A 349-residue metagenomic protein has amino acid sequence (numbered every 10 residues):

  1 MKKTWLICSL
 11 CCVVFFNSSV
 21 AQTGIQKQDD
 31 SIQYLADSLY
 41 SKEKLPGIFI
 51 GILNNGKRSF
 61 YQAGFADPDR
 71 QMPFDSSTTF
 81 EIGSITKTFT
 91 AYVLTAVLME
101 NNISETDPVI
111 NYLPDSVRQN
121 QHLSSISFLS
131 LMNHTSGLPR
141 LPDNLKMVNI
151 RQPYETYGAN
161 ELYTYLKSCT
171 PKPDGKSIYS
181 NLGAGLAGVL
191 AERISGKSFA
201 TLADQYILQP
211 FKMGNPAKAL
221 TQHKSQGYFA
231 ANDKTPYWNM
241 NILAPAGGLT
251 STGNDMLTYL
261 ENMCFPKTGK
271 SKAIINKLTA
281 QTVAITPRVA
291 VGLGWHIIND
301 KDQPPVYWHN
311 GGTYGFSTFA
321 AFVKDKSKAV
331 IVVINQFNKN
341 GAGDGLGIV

Functional and structural regions predicted by a protein language model:
M1-K27: Bacterial Sec-dependent N-terminal signal peptides
Q22-G64, E192-K197, T201-Q205, Q209 (+1 more regions): Catalytic loop of the DD-peptidase/beta-lactamase superfamily, centered on the K-T-G motif and neighboring
I50, N55-K57, E81-S104, P108 (+6 more regions): Alpha-helical scaffold elements that line and support the substrate/ligand-binding pocket of soluble hydrolases
S59-Y61, V117-S125, G137-D143, A200 (+2 more regions): Secretory-pathway/luminal and periplasmic proteins that interact with or process carbohydrate-rich
Y61-D67, A159, S225-D233: Short, flexible, mixed-charge acidic loops at enzyme active sites
D67-S180, K197, G341: Active-site-proximal loop and beta-strand segments within enzyme catalytic domains
T79, P142-S225, I242-L257: Catalytic-site signature segments of enzymes, centered on catalytic residues
